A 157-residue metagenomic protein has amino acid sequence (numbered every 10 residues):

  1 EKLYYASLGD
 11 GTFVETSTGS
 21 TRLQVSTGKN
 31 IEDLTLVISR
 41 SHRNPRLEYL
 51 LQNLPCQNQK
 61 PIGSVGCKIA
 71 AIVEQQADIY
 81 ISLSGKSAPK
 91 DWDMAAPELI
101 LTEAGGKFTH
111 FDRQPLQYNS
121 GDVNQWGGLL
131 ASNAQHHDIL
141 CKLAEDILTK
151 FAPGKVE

Functional and structural regions predicted by a protein language model:
E1-F13: DPxDG-like acidic metal-binding loop motif
L8, S17, F111-D112: Short, ordered coil/turn segments that flank beta-strands lining enzyme active or ligand-binding pockets
T12-T16, I38: Short hydrophobic/aromatic-rich beta-strand segments that constitute the beta-sheet cores of beta-sandwich/beta-barrel
E15-G19, G28: Secondary-structure transition/turn motif
L23-E157: An extended, acidic
